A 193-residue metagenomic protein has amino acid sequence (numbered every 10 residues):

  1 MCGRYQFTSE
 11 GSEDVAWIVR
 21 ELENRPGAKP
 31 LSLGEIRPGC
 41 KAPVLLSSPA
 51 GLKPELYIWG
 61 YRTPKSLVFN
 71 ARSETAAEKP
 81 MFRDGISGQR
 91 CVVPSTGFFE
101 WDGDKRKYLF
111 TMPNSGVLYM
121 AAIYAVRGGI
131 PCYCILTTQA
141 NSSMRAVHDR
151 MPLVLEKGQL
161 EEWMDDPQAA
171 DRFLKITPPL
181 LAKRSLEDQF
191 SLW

Functional and structural regions predicted by a protein language model:
M1-W193: Short linear sequence motif anchored by a di-proline
